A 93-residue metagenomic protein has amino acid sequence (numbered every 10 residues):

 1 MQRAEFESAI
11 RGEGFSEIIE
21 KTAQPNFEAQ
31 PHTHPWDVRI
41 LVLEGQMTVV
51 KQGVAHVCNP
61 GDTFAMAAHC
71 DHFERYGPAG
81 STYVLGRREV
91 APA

Functional and structural regions predicted by a protein language model:
E7, E28-H34, K51, R75-Y76: Short histidine-centered beta-strand/loop micro-motifs that create catalytic or ligand/metal-coordination sites
E17-H34, A68-H69: Conserved short histidine dyad/triad with adjacent acidic residue
P25, P35, V54, C70-D71 (+1 more regions): A generic "binding-loop/recognition-motif" signal
T33-V49: Short, conserved beta-strand element in jelly-roll/cupin
Q52-H69: Short acidic-glycine-tyrosine-enriched beta hairpin
A68-A93: Ligand-binding loop in jelly-roll beta-barrel domains
